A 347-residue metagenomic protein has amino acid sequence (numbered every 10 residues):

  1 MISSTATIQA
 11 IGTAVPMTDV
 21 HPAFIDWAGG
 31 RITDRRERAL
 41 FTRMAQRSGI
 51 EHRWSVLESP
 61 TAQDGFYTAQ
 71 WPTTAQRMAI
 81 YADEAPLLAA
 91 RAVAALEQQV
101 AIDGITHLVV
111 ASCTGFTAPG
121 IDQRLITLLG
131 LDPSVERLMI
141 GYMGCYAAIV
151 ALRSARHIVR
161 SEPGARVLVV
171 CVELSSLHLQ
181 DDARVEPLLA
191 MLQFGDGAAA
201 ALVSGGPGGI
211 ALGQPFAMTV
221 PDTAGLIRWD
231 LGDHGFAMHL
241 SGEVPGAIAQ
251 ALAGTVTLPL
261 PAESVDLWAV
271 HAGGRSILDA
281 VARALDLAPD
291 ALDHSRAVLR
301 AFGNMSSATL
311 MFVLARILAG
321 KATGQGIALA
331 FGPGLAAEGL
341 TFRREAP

Functional and structural regions predicted by a protein language model:
M1-I80, D181-Q250, G254, K321 (+2 more regions): Condensing-enzyme catalytic core mediating Claisen C-C bond formation in acyl metabolism
I2, C113, S134, M139-R160 (+2 more regions): Claisen-condensing/thiolase-fold acyl-transfer catalytic domains that form or cleave C-C bonds in fatty acid
Q9-G12, A111, G141, L168-E173 (+3 more regions): Short beta-strand segments
S48-L131, Y142, A262-L278: Conserved beta-ketoacyl condensing-enzyme motif
I50, Q63, E84-Q99, S154 (+3 more regions): Short, well-ordered amphipathic alpha-helical segments that serve as non-catalytic structural scaffolds within diverse
Q76, I80, A94-L96, R228-L299: A contiguous, well-structured pocket-lining segment that forms one wall/lid of small-molecule binding clefts in soluble
T117-Q123, V169-L189, F216-G232, R275-R283 (+1 more regions): Active-site-adjacent elements of ketosynthase-type condensing enzymes
I140, A147-S154, C171-G197: Active-site glycine-rich loop that binds ribose-phosphate moieties when present
